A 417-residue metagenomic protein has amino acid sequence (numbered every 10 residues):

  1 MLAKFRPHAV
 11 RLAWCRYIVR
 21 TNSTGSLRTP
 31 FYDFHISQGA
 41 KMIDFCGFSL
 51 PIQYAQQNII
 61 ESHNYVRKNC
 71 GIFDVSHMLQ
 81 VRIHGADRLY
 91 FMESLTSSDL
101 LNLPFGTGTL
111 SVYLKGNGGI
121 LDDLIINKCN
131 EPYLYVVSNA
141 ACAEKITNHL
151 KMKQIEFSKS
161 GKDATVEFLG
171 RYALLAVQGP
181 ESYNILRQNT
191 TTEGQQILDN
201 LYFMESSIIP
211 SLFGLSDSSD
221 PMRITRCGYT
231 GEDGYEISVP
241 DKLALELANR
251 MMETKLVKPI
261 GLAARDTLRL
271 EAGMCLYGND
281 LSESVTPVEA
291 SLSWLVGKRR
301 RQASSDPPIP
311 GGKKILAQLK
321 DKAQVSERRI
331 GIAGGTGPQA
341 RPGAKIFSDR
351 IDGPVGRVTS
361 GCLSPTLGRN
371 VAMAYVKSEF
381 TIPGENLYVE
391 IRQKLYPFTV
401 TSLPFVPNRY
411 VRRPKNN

Functional and structural regions predicted by a protein language model:
L2, L12-L114, G119-L121: Acidic, proline/glycine-enriched N-terminal capping motif
L2-F5, W14, I18-C46, L50-Y54 (+1 more regions): Conserved, structured C-terminal
S98-K153: Well-ordered mid-protein domain cores that form the structural environment of catalytic cofactors
